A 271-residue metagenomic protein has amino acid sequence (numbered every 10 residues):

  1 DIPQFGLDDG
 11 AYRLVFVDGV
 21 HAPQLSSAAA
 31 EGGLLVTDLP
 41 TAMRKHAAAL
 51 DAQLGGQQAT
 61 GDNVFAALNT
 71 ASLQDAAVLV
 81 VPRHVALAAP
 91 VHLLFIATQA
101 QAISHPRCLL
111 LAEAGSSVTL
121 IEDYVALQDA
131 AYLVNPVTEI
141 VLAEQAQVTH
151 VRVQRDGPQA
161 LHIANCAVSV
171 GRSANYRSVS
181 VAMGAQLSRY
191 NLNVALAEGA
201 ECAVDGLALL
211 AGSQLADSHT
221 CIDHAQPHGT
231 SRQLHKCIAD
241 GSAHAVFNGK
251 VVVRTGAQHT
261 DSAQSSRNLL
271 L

Functional and structural regions predicted by a protein language model:
D1-R13: Short, Gly/Pro- and small/polar-rich lid/capping loops
V17, A22-L271: Conserved beta-strand/loop scaffold segments within soluble protein domains that form the structured core and edges
